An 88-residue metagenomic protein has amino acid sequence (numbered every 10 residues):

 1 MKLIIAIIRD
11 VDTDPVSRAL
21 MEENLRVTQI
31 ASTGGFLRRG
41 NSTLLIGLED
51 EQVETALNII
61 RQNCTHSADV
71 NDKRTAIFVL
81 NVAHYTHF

Functional and structural regions predicted by a protein language model:
M1-F88: Positively charged, small/polar-rich N-terminal and surface patches that mediate targeting and assembly and bind
